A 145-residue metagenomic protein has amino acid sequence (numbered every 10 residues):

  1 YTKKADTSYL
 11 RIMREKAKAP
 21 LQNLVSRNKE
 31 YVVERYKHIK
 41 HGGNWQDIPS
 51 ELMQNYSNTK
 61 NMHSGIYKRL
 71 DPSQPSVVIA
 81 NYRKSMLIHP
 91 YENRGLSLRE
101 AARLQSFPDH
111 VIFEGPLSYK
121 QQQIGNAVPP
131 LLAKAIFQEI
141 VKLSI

Functional and structural regions predicted by a protein language model:
Y1-I145: C-terminal target-recognition/interaction regions appended to catalytic cores
